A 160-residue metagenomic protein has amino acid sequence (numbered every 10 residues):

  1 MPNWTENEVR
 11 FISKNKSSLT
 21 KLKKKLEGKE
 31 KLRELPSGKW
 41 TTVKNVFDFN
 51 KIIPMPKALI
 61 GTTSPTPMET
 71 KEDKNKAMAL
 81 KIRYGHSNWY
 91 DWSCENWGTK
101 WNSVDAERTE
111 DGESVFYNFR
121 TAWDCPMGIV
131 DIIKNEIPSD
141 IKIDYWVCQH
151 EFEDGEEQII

Functional and structural regions predicted by a protein language model:
M1-I160: Long, contiguous binding/interaction regions
